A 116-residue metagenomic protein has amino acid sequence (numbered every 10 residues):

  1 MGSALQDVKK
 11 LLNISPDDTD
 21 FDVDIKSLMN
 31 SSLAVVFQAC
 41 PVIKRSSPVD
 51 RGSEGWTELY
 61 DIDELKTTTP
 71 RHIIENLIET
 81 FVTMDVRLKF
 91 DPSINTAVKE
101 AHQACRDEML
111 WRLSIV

Functional and structural regions predicted by a protein language model:
M1-V116: Divalent metal-cofactor coordination and adjacent catalytic microenvironments
